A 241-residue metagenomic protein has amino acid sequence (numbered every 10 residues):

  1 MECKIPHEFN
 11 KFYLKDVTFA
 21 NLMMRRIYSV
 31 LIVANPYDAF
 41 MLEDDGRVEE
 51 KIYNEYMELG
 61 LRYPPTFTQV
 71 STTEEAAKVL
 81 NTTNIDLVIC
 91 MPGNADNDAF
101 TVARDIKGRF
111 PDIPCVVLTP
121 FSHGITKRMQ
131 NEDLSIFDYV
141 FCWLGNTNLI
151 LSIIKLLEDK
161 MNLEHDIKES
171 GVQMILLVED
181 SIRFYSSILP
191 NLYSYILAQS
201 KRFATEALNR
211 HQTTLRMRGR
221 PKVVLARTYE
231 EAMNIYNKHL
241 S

Functional and structural regions predicted by a protein language model:
M1-T68, I136, W143-V224, T228-E230: Non-catalytic signal-transmission and effector/linker regions of two-component phosphorelay proteins
F12, F40-Y53, P64, Q69-A77 (+5 more regions): Conserved phosphotransfer microenvironments
I32-A34, V88-M91, V116-T119, F141 (+1 more regions): Conserved beta-strand segments of the P-loop GTPase G domain that flank and frequently precede/overlap
